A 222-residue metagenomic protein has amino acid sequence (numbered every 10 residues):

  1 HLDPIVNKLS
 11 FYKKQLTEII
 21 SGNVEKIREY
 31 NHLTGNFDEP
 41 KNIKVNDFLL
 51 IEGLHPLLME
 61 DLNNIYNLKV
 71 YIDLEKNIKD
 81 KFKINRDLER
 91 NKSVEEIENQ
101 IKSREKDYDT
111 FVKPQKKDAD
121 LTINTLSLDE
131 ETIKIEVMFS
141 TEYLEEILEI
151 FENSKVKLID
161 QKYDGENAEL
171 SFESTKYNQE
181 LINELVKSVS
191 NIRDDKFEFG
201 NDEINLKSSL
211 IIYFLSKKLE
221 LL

Functional and structural regions predicted by a protein language model:
H1-D38, N42-I43, F48: Conserved nucleotide-sensing/catalytic segment adjacent to the nucleotide-binding pocket in NTP-handling enzymes
N7, F11-K14, I78, T110 (+1 more regions): Generic recognition of short, well-ordered alpha-helical interface segments
L9, E52, R104-E105: A conditional alpha-helix N-cap/helix-loop micro-motif detector
I20-Y30, L74-K79, E98, K102: Conserved Switch II/interswitch segment of TRAFAC-class P-loop GTPases
N31-D38, M59, Y143-L144, K162 (+1 more regions): Conformational switch/transducer regions in large eukaryotic molecular machines and scaffolds
G35-E39, H55-L57, Y108-T110: A generic local structural motif
P40-R90: ATP-dependent NMP and nucleoside kinases share a basic, alpha-helical "lid"
K44, F48, K76, R86-L222: C-terminal accessory "lid"/substrate-recognition subdomains
